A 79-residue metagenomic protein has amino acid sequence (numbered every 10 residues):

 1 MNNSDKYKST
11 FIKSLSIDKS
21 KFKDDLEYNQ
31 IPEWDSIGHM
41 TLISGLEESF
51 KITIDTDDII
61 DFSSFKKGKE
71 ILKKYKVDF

Functional and structural regions predicted by a protein language model:
N2-W34, G38-S44, E48-F79: Phosphopantetheine-dependent thiolation modules in NRPS/PKS and related acyl-activating systems
